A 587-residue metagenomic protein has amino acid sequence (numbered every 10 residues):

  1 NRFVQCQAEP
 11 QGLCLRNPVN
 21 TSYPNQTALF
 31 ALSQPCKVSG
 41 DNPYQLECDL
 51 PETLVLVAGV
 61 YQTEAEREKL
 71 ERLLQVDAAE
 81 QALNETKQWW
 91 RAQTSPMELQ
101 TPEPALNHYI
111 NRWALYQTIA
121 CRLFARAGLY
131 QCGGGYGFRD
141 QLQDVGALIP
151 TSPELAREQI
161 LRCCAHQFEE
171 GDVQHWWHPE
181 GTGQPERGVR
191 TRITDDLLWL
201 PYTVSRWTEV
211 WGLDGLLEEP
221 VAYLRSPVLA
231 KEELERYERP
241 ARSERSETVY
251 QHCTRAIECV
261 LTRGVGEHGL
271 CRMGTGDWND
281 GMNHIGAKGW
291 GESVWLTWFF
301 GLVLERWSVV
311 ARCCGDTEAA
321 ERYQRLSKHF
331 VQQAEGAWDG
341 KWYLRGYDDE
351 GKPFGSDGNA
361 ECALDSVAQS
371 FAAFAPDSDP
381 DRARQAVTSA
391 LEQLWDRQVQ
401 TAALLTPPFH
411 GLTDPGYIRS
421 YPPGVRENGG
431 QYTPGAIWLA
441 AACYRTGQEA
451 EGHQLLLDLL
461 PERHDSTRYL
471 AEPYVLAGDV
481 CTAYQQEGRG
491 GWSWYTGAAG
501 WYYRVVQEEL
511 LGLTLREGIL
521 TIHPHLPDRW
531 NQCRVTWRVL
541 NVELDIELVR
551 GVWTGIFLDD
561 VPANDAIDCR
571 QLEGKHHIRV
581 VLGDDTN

Functional and structural regions predicted by a protein language model:
N1-L50, N107-I110, T118, T254 (+3 more regions): Trp/Gly-enriched beta-strand surface patches
Y44-E64, F300-V303, R579: Short Pro-Gly-centered flexible turn/kink motifs
E64, V210-E219, P240, L304-R322: Inter-helical turn/loop segments and adjacent helix faces that build the functional surface of alpha-helical bundle
N84-Q131, L155-E158, R162, C259 (+3 more regions): Low-complexity, Ser/Thr/Pro/Gly-enriched N-terminal "stalk/linker" regions
L129-G134, Q174-D195, Y223-E244, L270-G291 (+3 more regions): Carbohydrate-binding/catalytic loop surfaces
L148-A156, I160-E267, V294-G301, G430-E449 (+3 more regions): Aromatic-rich carbohydrate-recognition surfaces in CAZymes
Q174-H175, F299-P415, L457, P461-E487: Catalytic cores of carbohydrate-active enzymes
E392-R397, Y421-R426, W438-N587: Non-catalytic C-terminal accessory modules of carbohydrate-active enzymes
